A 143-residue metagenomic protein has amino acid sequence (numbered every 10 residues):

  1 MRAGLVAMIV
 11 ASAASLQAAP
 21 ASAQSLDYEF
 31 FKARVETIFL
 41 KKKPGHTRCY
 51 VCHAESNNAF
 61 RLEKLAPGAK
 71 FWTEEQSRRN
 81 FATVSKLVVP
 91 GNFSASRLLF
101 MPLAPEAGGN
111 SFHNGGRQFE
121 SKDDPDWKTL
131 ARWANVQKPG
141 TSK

Functional and structural regions predicted by a protein language model:
G4-S15: Bacterial N-terminal signal peptides
A21-K143: Aromatic- and Gly/Pro-enriched helix-to-coil junctions and flexible linker segments
